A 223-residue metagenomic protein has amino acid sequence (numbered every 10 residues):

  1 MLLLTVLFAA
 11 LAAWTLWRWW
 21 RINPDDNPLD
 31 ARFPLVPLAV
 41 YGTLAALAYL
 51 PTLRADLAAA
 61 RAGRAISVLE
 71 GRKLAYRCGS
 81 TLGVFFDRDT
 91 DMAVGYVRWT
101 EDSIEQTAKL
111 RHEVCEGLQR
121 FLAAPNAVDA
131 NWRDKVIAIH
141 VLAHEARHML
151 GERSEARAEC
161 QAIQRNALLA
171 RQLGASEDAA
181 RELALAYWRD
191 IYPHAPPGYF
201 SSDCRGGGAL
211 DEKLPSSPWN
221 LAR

Functional and structural regions predicted by a protein language model:
M1-L2, L7-R21, R32-V36, R61-K73 (+3 more regions): Metalloprotease/metallohydrolase-associated module, dominated by Zn2+-dependent proteases
W14-T15, L47-A48, H148: Hydrophobic alpha-helical transmembrane segments
W20-D25, L53-A60: Transmembrane-cytosolic junction motif
P24-L29, A127-N131, S176-D178: Flexible coil/linker segments and helix-coil junctions enriched in charged and small residues
L29-D56: Internal/C-terminal transmembrane anchor helices
D91-I139, A146-M149: Active-site scaffold of zinc-dependent metalloenzymes
I137, V141-E145, R157-Q164: Extracytoplasmic/secreted proteins, especially bacterial periplasmic and envelope-associated proteins
